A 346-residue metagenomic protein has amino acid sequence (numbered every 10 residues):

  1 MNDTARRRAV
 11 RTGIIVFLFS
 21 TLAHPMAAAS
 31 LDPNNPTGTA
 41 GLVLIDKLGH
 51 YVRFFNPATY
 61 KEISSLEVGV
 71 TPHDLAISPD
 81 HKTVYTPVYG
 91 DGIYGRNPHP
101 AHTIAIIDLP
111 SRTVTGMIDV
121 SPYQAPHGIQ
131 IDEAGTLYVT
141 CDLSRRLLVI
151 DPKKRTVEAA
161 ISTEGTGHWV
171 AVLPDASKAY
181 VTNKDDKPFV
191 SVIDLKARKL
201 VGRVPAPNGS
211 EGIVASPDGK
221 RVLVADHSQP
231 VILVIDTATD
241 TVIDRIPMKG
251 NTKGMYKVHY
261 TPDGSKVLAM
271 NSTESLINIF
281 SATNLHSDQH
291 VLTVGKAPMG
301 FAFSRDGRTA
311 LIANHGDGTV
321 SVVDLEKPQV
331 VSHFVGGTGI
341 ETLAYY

Functional and structural regions predicted by a protein language model:
N2-I14: Bacterial N-terminal signal peptides that target proteins for export
G13-H24: Bacterial N-terminal signal peptides
M26-Y346: Predominantly soluble domains enriched in secretory-pathway, periplasmic, or organellar proteins
